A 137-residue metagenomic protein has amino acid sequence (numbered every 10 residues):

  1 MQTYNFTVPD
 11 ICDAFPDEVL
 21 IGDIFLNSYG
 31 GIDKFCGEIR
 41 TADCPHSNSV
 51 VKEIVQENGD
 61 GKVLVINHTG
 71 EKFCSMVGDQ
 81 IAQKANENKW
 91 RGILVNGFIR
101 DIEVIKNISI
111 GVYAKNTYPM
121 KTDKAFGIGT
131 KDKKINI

Functional and structural regions predicted by a protein language model:
M1-I137: Feature captures the catalytic cores and cofactor-binding loops of soluble hydro-lyases/lyases that act on carboxylate
